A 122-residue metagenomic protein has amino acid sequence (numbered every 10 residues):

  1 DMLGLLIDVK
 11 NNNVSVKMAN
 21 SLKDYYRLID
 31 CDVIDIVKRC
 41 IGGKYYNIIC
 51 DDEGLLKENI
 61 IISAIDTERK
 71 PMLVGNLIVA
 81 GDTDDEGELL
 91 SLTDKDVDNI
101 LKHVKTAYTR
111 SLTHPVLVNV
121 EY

Functional and structural regions predicted by a protein language model:
D1-Y122: Domain-length accessory/inserted modules outside core catalytic folds
